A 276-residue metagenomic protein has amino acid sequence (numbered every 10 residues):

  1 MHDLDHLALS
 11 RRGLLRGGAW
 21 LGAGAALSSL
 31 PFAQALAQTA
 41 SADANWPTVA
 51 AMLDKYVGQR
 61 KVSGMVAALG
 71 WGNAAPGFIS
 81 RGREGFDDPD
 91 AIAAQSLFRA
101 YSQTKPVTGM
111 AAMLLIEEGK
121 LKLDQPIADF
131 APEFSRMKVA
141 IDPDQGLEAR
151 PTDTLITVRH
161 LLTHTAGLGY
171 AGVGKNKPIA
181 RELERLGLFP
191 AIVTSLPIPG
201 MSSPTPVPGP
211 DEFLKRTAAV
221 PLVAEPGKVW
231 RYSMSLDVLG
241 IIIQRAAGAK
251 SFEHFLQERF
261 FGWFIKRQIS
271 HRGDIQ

Functional and structural regions predicted by a protein language model:
M1-G13, S28, Q34: N-terminal secretory signal peptides
G18-G22: Sec-dependent signal peptide hydrophobic core
L30-R60: C-terminal segment of N-terminal export signals and the immediately downstream linker at the start of the mature
D54-A91, L123-Q125, P204: A short, well-structured edge-of-sheet supersecondary motif
R83-R231: Active-site-proximal loop and beta-strand segments within enzyme catalytic domains
L114-E133, A246-G273: Short, well-structured active-site flanking segments
